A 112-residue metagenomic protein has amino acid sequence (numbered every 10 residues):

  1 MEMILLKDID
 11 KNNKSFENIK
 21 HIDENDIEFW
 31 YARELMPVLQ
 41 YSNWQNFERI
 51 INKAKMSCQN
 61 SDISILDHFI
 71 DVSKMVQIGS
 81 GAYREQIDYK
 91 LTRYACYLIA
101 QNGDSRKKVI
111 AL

Functional and structural regions predicted by a protein language model:
M1-R49, H68-L112: Positively charged, aromatic-accented nucleic-acid-binding surfaces
A54-L66: Short, basic alpha-helical nucleic acid-contact segments in DNA-binding proteins and DNA transaction factors
